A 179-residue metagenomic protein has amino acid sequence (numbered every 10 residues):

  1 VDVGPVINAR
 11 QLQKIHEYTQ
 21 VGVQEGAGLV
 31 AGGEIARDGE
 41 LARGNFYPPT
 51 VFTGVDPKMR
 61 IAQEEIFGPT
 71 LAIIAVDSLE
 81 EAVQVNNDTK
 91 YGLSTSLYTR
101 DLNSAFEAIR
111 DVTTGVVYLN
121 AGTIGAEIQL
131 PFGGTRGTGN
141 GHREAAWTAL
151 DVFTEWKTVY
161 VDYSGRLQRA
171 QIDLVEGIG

Functional and structural regions predicted by a protein language model:
V1-V3, A27-L29, G33-A36, V83 (+1 more regions): Conserved, function-defining micro-sites of small-solute handling proteins
V6-I15: Short beta-strand to alpha-helix junction loop
N8, A36-R37, P57, R143: Alpha-helical interaction segments
T19, Q24, A42-G179: Conserved C-terminal structural/oligomerization subdomain of aldehyde/semialdehyde dehydrogenase
G33-E40, G122: Short, solvent-exposed loop/turn elements at beta->coil junctions and helix N-caps that rim active or binding pockets
